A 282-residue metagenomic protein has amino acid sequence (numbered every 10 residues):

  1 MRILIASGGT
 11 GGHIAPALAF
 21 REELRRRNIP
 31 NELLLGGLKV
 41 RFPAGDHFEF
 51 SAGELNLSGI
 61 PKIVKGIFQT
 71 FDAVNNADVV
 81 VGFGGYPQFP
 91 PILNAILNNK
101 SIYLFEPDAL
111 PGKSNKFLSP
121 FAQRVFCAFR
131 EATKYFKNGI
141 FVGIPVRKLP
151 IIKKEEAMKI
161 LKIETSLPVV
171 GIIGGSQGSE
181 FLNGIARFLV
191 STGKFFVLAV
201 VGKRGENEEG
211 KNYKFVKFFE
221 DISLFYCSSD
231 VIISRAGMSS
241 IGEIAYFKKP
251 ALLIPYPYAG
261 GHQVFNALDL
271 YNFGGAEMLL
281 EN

Functional and structural regions predicted by a protein language model:
M1-V200, R204-N282: Nucleotide-activated sugar donor-binding and catalytic core shared by glycosyltransferases and related lipid-linked
